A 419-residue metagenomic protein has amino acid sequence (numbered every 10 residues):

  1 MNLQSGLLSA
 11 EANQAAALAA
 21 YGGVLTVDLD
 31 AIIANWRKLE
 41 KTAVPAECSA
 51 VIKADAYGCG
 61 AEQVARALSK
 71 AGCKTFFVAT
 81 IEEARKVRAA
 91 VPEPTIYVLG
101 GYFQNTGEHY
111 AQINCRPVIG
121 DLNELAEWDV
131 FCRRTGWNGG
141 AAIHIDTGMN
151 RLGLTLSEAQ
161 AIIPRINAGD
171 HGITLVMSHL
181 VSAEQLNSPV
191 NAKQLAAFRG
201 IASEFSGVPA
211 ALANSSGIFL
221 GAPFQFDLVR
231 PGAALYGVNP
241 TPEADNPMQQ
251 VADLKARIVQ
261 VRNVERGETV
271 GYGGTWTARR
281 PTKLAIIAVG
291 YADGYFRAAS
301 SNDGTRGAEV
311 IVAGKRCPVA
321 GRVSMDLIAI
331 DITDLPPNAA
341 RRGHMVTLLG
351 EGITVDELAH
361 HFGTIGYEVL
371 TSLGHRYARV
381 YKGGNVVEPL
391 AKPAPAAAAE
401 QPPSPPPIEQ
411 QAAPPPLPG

Functional and structural regions predicted by a protein language model:
M1-R116, D129-V130, N138, N385-G419: A charged N-terminal "starter" segment
Q4-S5, L18-Y21, A54-A67, L125-G140 (+3 more regions): Active-site loop/helix belt of alpha/beta enzymes
I32, V87, V176, I258 (+1 more regions): Residue-level signal for inorganic ion chemistry
E47-S49, K74-T75, T95-Y97, N114-R116 (+6 more regions): Structural preference for beta-strand elements that scaffold enzyme active sites
S49, F103, T174-A183, G343: Divalent metal-dependent hydrolysis catalytic cores, especially in the metallo-beta-lactamase
I52-A54, T80-I81, G101, G120-L122 (+11 more regions): Fold-independent oxyanion-binding glycine-rich loops and adjacent beta-strand/coil segments at enzyme active sites
A71, V91, I113, W137 (+4 more regions): Structured loop/turn residues at beta-strand edges in well-structured enzyme cores
E265-G419: C-terminal accessory subdomain/extension
